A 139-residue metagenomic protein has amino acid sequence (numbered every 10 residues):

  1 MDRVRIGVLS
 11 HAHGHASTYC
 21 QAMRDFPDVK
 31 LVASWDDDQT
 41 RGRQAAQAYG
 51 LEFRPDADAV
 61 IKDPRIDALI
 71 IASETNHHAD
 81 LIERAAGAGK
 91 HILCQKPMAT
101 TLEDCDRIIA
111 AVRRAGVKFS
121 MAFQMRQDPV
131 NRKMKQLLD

Functional and structural regions predicted by a protein language model:
M1-Y49: N-terminal Rossmann-like dinucleotide-binding module
D2, A99-D139: A contiguous active-site-proximal alpha/beta segment in oxidoreductase catalytic domains
T18, A22, Q44, A59 (+4 more regions): Alpha-helical elements of Rossmann-like donor-binding domains used by nucleotide-donor carbohydrate transfer enzymes
A22-F26, A45-A48, E83-A88, R107-A115 (+1 more regions): Alpha-helical structural signal in soluble globular domains
F26, D63-P64, D128: Acidic-histidine catalytic/liganding microenvironments
V32, R54, S120: General small-molecule cofactor/ligand-binding pocket signal
A33, A68, K118: Short, Asp-centered acidic motifs that coordinate Mg2+ and/or phosphate in catalytic or ligand-binding sites
D38, L51-A111: Beta-loop-alpha module in the N-terminal Rossmann-like domain of NAD(P)-dependent dehydrogenases, especially those
